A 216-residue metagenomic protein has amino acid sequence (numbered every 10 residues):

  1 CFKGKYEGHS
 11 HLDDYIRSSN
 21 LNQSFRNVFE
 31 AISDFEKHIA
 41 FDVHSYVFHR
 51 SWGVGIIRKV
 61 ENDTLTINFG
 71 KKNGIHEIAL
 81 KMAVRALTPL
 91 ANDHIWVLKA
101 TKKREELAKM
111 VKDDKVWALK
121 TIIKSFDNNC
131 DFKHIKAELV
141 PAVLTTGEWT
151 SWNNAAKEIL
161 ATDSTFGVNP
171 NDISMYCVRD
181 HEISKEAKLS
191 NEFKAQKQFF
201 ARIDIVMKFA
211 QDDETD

Functional and structural regions predicted by a protein language model:
K5-V43: Mixed-charge, Lys/Arg-rich low-complexity intrinsically disordered regions
G53-D63: Short beta-strand-centered aromatic/proline hotspots
D63, E138-N169: Charge-enriched amphipathic alpha-helical scaffolds
T64-K71, H76-I78: SH3/SH3-like beta-barrel fold
T88-T101, N154-E192: Charged low-complexity interaction tracts in eukaryotic proteins
E105-C130: Positively charged, polyanion-binding regions of nucleic-acid-associated proteins
K115, L189-D216: Leucine-rich, amphipathic alpha-helical/linker segments
N129-L139: Short acidic, hydrophobic short linear motifs in intrinsically disordered regions
